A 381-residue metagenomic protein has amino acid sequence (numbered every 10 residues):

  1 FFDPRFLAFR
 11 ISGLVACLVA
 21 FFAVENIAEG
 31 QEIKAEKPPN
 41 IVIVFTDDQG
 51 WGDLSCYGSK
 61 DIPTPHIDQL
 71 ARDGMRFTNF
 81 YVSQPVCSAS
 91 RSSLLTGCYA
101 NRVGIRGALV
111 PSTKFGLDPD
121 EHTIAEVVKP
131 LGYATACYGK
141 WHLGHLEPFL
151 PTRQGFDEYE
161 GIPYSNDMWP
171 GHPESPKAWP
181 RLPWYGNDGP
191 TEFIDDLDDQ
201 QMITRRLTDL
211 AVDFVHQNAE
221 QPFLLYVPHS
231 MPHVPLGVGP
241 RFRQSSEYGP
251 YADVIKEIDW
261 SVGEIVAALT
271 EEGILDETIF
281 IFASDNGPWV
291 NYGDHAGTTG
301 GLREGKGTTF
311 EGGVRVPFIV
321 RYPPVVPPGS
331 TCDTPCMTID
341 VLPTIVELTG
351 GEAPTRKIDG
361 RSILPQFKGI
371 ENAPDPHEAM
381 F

Functional and structural regions predicted by a protein language model:
F1-F9: N-terminal secretory signal peptides that target proteins for export/translocation
S12-V15, V19-F21, I27-F381: Formylglycine-dependent sulfatase
